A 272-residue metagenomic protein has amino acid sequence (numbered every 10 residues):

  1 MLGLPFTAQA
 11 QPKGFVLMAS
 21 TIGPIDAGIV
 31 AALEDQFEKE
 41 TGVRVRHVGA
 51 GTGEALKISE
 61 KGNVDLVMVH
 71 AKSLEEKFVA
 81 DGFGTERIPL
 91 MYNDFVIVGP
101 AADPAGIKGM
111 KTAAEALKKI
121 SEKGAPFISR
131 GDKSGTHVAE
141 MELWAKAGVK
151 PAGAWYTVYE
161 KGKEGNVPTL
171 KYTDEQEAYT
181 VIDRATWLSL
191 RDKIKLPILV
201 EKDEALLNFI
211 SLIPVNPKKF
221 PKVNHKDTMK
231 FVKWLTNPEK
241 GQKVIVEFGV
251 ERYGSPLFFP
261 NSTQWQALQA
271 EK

Functional and structural regions predicted by a protein language model:
L4-A10: Sec/Tat signal peptide C-region and signal peptidase I cleavage site
Q11-R44, G53, K57-N63, A71-K72 (+3 more regions): Exported/periplasmic ABC-transporter solute-binding proteins
L66-Y92: Acidic, polar ligand-binding/catalytic clefts
Y92-D94, G124: Residue-level signal for tight coil/turn positions that link beta-strands
I97: Serine endopeptidase catalytic core focused on the charge-relay Asp
